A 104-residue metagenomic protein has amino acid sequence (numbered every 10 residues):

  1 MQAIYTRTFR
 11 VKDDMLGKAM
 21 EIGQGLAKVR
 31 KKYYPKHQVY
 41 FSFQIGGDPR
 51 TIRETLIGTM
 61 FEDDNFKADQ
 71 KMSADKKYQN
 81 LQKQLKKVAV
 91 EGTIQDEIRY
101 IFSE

Functional and structural regions predicted by a protein language model:
Q2-R10, T55: Active-site-flanking beta-strand signature of metal-NTP-handling nucleotidyl enzymes and homologous cyclase-like
R10-E21: Short, surface-exposed ligand-recognition loops at beta-strand->loop->(often short) alpha-helix junctions that present
K12-D14, G47, T59-F61, S103: Short coil/turn motifs at secondary-structure junctions
G25-Y40, I57-D96: An amphipathic, aromatic/His-enriched active-site/gating alpha helix that lines ligand/cofactor pockets
D48-R53: A short, glycine/Asx- and small/polar-enriched loop/turn that sits immediately N-terminal to a beta-strand
I94-E104: Long, low-complexity, Ser/Thr/Gly/Pro-rich intrinsically disordered segments that act as flexible linkers and assembly
